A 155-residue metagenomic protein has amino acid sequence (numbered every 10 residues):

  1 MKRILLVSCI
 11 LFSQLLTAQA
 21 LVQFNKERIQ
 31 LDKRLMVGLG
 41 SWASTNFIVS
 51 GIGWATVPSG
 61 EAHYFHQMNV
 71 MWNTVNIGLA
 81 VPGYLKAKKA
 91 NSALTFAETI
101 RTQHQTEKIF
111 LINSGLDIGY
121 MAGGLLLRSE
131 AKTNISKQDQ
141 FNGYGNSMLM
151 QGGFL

Functional and structural regions predicted by a protein language model:
I4-M68, L79-I109: N-terminal targeting leaders of membrane proteins
W42-I52, W72-P82, K86, L116-G123 (+2 more regions): Membrane-embedded alpha-helical transmembrane segments of multi-pass integral membrane proteins
V57-H63, N73, I135, D139 (+1 more regions): Intrinsically disordered, low-complexity regulatory segments
Y64-M71, Q140-M148: Short, charged, amphipathic alpha-helical segments
F96-T133: Short, solvent-exposed interaction modules
T106-I112, F141-F154: Individual transmembrane alpha-helices with interfacial aromatic-anchor signatures
L127-N146: Membrane-helix boundary connector in multi-pass membrane proteins
